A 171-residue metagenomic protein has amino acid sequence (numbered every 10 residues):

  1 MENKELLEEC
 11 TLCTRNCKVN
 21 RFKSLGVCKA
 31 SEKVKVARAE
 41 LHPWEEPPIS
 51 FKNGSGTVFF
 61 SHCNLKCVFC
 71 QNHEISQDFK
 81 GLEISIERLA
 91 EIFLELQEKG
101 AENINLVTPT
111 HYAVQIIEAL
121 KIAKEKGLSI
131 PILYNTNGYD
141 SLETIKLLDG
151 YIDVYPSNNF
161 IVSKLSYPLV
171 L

Functional and structural regions predicted by a protein language model:
K4-A39, C70: Cysteine-cluster motifs in flexible loop/terminal segments that predominantly coordinate metals
C28-V154, S163-L165: Conserved Radical SAM active-site core
N159: Short secondary-structure boundary segments
P168-L171: Anionic-ligand binding region
